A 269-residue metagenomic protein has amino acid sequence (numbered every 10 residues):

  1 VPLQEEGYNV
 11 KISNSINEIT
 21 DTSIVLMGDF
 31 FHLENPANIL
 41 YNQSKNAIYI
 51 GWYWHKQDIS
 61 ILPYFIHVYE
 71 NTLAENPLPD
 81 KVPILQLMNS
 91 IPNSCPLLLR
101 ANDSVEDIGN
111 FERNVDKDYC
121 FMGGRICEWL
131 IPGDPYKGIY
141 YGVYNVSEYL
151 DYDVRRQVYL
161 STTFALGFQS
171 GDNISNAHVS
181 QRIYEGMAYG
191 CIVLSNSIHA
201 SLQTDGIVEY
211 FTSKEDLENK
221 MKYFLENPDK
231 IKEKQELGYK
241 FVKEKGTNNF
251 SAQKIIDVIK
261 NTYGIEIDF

Functional and structural regions predicted by a protein language model:
V1-I207, Q253, T262-I265: Nucleotide-sugar donor-binding catalytic core of glycosyltransferases
Y64, R182, K220, L237-G238: Short, hydrophobic/aromatic alpha-helical segments in well-folded domains
Y210: RNA substrate-binding interface of SAM-dependent RNA methyltransferases
S213-K230: C-terminal "capping" alpha-helix adjacent to the active site of nucleotide-linked donor transferases in cell-envelope
E226-N261: A charged, aromatic-enriched C-terminal amphipathic alpha-helix characteristic of glycosyltransferases across folds
I267-F269: Long, compositionally biased intrinsically disordered regions
